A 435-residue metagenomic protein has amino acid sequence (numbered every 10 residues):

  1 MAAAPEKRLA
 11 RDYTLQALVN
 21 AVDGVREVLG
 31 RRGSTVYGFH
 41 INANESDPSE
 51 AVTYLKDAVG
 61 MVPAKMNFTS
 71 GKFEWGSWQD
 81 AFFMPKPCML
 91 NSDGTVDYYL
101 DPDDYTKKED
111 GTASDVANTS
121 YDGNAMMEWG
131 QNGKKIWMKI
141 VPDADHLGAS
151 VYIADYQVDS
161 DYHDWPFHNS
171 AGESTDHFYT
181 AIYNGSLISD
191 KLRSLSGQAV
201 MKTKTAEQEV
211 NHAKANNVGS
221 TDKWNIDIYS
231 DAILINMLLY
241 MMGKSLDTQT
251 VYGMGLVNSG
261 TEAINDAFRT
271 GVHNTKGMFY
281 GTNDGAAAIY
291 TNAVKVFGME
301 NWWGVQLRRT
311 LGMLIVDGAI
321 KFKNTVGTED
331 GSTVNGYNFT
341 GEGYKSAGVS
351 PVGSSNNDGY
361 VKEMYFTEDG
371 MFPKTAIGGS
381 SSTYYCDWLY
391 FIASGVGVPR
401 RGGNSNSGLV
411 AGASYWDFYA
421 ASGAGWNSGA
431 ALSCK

Functional and structural regions predicted by a protein language model:
A2-G33: N-terminal low-complexity, intrinsically disordered "leader/linker" segments enriched in small/polar and basic residues
V28-E128, K135-I136, W224: GGW-centered surface loops in extracellular recognition modules
Y37, N42-A43, I233, M254 (+3 more regions): C-terminal, surface-exposed recognition/capping segments
S49, K135-V141, L187-L192, L409-V410: Short, solvent-exposed loop/turn elements at domain surfaces
D57, A64-M66, A81, Y105 (+4 more regions): Carbohydrate-recognition beta-sandwich/jelly-roll modules in extracellular/periplasmic carbohydrate-active proteins
V116, S120-G123, Y156-W302: Short aromatic-cysteine micro-motif
N132-I136, N184-L187, M313-L314, K435: Acidic glycine-/aspartate-rich tracts in secreted/extracellular proteins
V316-G327: A short, polar/charged loop-to-alpha-helix boundary motif
